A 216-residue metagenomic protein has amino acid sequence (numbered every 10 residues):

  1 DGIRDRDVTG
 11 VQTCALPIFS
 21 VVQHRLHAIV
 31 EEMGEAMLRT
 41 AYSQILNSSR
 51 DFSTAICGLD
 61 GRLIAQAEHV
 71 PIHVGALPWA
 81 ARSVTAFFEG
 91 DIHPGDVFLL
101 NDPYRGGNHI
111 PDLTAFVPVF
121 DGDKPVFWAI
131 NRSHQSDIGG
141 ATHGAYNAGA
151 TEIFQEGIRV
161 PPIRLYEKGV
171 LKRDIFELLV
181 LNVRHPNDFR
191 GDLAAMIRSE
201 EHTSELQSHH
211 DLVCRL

Functional and structural regions predicted by a protein language model:
D1-C14, E201-L216: Single conserved hydrophobic/aromatic residue that forms the stacking wall/gate of nucleotide- or nucleobase-binding
A15-H73, P78-A81, L181-E200, S204 (+1 more regions): Long, charge-dense accessory insertions within large macromolecular proteins
R62-Q66, P78, R82-D102: Regulatory sensory and allosteric helical modules in signal-transduction proteins and certain transcription factors
P71-V84, S136-A145: A short, polar/charged loop-to-alpha-helix boundary motif
D112-G122, I130: A short, hydrophobic, proline-anchored segment that marks a local hinge/packing element in signaling and regulatory
P125-E200: Mobile "lid/hinge" segments at catalytic clefts and subdomain interfaces of large enzymes
